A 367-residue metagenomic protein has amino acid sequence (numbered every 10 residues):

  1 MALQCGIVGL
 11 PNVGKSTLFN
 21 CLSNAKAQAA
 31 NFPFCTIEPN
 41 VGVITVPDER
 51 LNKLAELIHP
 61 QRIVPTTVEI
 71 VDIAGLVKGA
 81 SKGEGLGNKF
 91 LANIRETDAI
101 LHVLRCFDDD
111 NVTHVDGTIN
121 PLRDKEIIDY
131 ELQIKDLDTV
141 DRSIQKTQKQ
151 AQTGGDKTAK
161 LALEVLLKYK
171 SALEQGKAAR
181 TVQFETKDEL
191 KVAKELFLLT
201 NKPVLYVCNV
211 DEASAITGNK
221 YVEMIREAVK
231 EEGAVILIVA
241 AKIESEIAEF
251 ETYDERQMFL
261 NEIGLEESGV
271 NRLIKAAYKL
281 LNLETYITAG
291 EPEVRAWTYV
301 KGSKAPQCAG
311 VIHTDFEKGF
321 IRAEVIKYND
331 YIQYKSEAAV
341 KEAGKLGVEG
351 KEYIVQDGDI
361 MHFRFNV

Functional and structural regions predicted by a protein language model:
M1-T113, D141, T147: Conserved G1/Walker A P-loop phosphate-binding module
A2-V8, V13, F19, K146-I354 (+2 more regions): C-terminal-of-GTPase-core extension/linker across diverse P-loop GTPases
A30-N31, V112-D116, G218-K220, F250: Short amphipathic alpha-helical segments
F34, D48-L51, V64-I70, E84-D98 (+8 more regions): Amphipathic alpha-helical transducer elements in NTP-driven molecular machines
G42-P47, A74-E84, R95-A159, A172-E185 (+1 more regions): Conserved Switch II/interswitch segment of TRAFAC-class P-loop GTPases
L57-Q61, T118, V340: Short intrinsically disordered coil segments
I58, I128-L132, A241: A ubiquitous short alpha-helical element
E96, Q356-D357: Short, flexible surface segments
